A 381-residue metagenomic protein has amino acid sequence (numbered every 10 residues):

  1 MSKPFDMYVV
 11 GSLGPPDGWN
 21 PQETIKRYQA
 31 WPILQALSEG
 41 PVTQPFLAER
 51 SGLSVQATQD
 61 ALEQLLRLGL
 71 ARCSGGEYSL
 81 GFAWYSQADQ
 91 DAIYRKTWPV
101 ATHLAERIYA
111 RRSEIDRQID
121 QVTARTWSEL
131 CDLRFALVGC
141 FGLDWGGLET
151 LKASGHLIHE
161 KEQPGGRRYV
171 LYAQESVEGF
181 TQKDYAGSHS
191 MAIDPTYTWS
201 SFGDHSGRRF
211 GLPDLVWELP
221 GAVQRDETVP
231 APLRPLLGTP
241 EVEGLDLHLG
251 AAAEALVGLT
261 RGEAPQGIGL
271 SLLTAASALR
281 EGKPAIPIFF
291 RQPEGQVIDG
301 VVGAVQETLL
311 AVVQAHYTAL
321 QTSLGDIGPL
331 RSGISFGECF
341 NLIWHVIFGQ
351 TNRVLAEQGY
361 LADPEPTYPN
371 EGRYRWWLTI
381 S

Functional and structural regions predicted by a protein language model:
M1-Y78, A88-K96, V100-H103, R107 (+1 more regions): N-terminal leader/presequence-like segments
S2-I33, L137, W199-L249: Short alpha-helical segments that sit at the start of domains
E39-F46, P240-P265: Short capping segments at the starts of secondary-structure elements
S51-L68, C73, T228, H248-A251 (+1 more regions): Short amphipathic alpha-helical interaction segments
A83-D116, K283-Q321: Short, amphipathic alpha-helical interaction segments positioned at domain boundaries
R95-S201: Extended alpha-helical scaffolding regions
I119-S128, Q224-R234, V242-D246, E263-L279 (+5 more regions): Phosphate/adenylate-binding glycine loop and adjacent helical scaffold
E162-A222, G333, G337, N341-S381: Charged, low-complexity intrinsically disordered regulatory/assembly segments
